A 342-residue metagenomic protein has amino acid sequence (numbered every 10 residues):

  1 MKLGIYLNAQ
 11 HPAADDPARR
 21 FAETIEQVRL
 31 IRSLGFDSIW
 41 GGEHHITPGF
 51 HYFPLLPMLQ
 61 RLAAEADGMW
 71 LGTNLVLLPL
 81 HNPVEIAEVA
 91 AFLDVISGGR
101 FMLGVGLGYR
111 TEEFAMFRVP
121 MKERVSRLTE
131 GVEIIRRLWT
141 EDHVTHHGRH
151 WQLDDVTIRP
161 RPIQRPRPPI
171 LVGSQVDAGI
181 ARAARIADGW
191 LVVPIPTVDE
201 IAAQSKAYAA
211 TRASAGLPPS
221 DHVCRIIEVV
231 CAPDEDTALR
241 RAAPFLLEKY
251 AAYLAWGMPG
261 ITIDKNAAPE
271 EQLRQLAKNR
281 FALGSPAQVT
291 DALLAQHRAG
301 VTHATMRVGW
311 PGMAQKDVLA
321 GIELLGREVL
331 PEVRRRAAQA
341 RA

Functional and structural regions predicted by a protein language model:
M1-L71, P166-P168: N-terminal beta1-alpha1-beta2 module of alpha/beta enzyme domains
K2-R19, P79-H150, W190-A202, R241 (+1 more regions): Flexible, glycine-rich active-site loops centered on histidine and acidic residues that chelate a metal or position
L3-L7, I39-G41, L71-T73, F101-V105 (+4 more regions): Hydrophobic faces of well-ordered beta-strands that scaffold small-molecule active sites in alpha/beta enzyme cores
G4, S33, K122-I158, T197-T302 (+1 more regions): An alpha-helical appendage that flanks or caps ligand/catalytic pockets
I31, G35, E43, L62 (+10 more regions): Conserved, mostly hydrophobic/aromatic
R32-S33, L59-G68, A90-F101, A184-R185 (+2 more regions): Acidic (Asp/Glu)-rich catalytic clusters
S38-L62, L77, P194-V198, R307-L319: Glycine-rich, proline-tolerant flexible connector loops at the mouths of alpha/beta enzymes
Y52-T73, R127-G131, I322-Q339: Alpha-helix-loop-beta-strand connector modules within alpha/beta enzyme cores
